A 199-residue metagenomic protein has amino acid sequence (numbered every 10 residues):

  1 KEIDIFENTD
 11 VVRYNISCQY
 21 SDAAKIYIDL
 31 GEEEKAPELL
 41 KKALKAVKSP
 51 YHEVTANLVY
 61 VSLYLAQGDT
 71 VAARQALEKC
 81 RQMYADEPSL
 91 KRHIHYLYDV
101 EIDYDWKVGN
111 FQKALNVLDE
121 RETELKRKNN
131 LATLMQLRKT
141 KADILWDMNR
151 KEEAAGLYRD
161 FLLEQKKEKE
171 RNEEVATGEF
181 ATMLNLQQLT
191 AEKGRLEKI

Functional and structural regions predicted by a protein language model:
I3-N8, K41-A46, E78-D86, D119-K126 (+1 more regions): Amphipathic alpha-helical segments of tetratricopeptide repeats
V11-V12, K48-H52, P88-L90, N129-N130: Short coil/turn linker motifs that delimit alpha-helical repeat modules in TPR/alpha-solenoid proteins
N15, D22, V59, H93 (+4 more regions): "A position-specific structural signal for the A-helix of alpha-solenoid helical repeats
Q112-L115, D119-T123, K128-I199: Hydrophobic positions within repeat-based interaction scaffolds
